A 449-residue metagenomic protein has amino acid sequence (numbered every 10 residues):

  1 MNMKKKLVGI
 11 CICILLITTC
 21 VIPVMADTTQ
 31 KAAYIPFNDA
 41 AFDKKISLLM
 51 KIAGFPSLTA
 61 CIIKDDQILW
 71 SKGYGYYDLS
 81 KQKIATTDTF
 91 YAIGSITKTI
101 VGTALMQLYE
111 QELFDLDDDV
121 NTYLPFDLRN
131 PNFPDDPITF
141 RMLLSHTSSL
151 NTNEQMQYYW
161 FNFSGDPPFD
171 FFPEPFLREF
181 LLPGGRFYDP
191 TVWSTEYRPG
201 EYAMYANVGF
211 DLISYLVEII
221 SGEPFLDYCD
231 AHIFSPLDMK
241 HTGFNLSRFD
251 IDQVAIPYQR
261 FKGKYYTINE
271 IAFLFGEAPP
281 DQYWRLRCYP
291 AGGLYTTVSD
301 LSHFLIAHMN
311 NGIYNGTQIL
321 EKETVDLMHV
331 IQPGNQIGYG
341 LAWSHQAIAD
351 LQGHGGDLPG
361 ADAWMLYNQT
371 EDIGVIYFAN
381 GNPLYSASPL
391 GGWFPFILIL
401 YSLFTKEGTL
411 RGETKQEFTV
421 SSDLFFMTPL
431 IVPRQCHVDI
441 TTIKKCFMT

Functional and structural regions predicted by a protein language model:
N2-I10: Bacterial N-terminal signal peptides that target proteins for export
C11-T19: Bacterial N-terminal signal peptides
V21-A32: Sec-dependent signal peptide cleavage junction
Q30-G73, S221, D227-A231, S235 (+1 more regions): Catalytic loop of the DD-peptidase/beta-lactamase superfamily, centered on the K-T-G motif and neighboring
I52-T59, S80-L143, S194-G209, Y289-G292 (+2 more regions): Short active-site loop at a secondary-structure junction that contains or immediately precedes the catalytic residue(s)
I62-K64, T97, V120, N245-D252: Short, solvent-exposed turn/loop segments enriched in Gly/Ser/Thr/Pro and often Arg
S71, K83, N151-E154: Short, solvent-exposed loop/turn elements at domain surfaces
N132-P359: Short, surface-exposed loop or secondary-structure junction motifs that flank catalytic or metal-binding residues
